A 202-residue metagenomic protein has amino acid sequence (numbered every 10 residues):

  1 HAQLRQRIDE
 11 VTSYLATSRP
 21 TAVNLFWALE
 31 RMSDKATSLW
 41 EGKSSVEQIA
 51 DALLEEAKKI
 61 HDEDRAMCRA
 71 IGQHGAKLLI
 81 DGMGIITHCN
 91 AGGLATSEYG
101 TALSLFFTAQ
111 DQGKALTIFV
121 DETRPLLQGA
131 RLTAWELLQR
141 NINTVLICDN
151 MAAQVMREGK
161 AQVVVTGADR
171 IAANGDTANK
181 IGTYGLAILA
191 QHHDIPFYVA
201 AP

Functional and structural regions predicted by a protein language model:
H1-I147: N-terminal active-site beta-alpha-beta segment that forms phosphate/nucleotide-binding and substrate-recognition loops
A115-L116, D121-P202: Conserved phosphate- and dinucleotide-binding cores of soluble alpha/beta proteins, encompassing both enzyme active
